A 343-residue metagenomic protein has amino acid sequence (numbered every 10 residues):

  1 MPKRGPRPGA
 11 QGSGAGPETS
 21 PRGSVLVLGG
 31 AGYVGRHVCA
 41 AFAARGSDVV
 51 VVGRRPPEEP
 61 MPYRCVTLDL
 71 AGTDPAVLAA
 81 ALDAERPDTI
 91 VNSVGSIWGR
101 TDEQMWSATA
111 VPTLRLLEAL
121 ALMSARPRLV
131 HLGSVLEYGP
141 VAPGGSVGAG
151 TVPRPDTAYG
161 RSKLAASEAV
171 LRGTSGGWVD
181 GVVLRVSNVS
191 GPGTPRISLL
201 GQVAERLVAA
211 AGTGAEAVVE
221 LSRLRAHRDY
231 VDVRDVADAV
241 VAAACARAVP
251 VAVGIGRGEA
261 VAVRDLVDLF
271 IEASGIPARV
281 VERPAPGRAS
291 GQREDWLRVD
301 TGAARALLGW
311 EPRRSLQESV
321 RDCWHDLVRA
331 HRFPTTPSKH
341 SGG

Functional and structural regions predicted by a protein language model:
V25-R45: N-terminal Rossmann NAD(P)H-binding glycine-rich loop of SDR-like oxidoreductase domains
V52-P56: N-terminal Rossmann-fold cofactor-binding loop
P60-D74: Rossmann-fold cofactor-recognition segment
L70-T109: NAD(P)H-binding glycine-rich loop region in Rossmannoid oxidoreductase-like domains and their noncatalytic homologs
N92, L114-A158: Conserved Rossmann-fold NAD(P)-dependent oxidoreductase catalytic core, especially the SDR/UDP-sugar
Q104-R115, P153, R161-S162: Glycine-rich NAD(P)-binding loop of the Rossmann-fold in SDR/ketoreductase-type enzymes
P143, L171-R228, V233-R234, D268-I271: NAD(P)-dependent short-chain dehydrogenase/reductase
A210-G343: C-terminal substrate-binding subdomain of Rossmann-fold SDR/epimerase-dehydratase oxidoreductases
